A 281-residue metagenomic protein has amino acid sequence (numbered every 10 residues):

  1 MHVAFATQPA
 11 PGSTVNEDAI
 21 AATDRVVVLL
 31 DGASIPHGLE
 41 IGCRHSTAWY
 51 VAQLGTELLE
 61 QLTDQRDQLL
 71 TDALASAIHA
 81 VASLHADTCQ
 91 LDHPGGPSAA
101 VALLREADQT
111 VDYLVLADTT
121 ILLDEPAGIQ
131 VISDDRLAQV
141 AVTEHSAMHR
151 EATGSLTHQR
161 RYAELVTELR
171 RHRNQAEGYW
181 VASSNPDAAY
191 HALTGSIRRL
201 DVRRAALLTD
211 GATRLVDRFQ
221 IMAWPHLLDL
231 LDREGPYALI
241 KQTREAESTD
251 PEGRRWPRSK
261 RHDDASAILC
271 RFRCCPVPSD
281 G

Functional and structural regions predicted by a protein language model:
M1-G281: PP2C/PPM-type serine/threonine phosphatase catalytic domain
